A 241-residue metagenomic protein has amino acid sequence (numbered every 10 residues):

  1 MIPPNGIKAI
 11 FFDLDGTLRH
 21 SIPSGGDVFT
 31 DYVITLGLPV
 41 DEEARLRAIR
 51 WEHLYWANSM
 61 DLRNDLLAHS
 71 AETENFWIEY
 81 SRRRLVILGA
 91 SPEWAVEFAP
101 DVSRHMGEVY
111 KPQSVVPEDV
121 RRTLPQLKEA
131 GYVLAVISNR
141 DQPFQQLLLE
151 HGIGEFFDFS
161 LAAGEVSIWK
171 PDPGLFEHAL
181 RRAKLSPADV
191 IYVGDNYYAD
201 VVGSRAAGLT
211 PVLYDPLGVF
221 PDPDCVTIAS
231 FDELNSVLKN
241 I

Functional and structural regions predicted by a protein language model:
M1-F12, I34, L38-P39, E43 (+4 more regions): Asp-based, Mg2+/Mn2+-dependent phosphohydrolase catalytic module
M1-H53, A57-N58: Active-site neighborhood of HAD-like aspartate-dependent phosphohydrolases
G16-H20, L67-A68, V166: Short histidine/acidic/glycine/proline-rich micro-motifs that form metal- and phosphate-coordinating active-site loops
G26-V28, I78-E79, Q142, G174: A generic alpha-helix surface/boundary motif
I49, S103-M106: Short alpha-helical scaffolding segments that buttress acidic/His motifs in well-ordered protein cores
L54-R104: A metal-dependent, Asp-based hydrolase signature
H105-Q113: Surface-exposed cleft-lining segments at the edges of enzyme active sites
